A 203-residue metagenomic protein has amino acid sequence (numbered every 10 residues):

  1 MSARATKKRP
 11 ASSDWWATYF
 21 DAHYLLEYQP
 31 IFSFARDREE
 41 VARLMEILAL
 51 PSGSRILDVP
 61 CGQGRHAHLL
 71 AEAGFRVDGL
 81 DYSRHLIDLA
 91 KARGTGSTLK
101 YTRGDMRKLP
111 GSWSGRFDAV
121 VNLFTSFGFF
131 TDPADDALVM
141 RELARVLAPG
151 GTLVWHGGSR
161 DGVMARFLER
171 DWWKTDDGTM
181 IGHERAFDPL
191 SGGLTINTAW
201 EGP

Functional and structural regions predicted by a protein language model:
S2-S52: Conserved class I S-adenosyl-L-methionine
G53-P60: Conserved class I S-adenosyl-L-methionine
R65-L109: Class I SAM-dependent methyltransferase SAM/SAH-binding core
G111-A119: A short acidic, Gly/Pro-enriched loop at the edge of an enzyme's catalytic core that lines a small-molecule cofactor
D118-A134: A short SAM/SAH-binding and catalytic strip from SAM-dependent methyltransferases
A137-P149: A short glycine-rich, Lys/Arg-flanked "PGG" loop and its adjoining helix->strand segment in the class I
V154-P203: SAM-dependent methyltransferase
